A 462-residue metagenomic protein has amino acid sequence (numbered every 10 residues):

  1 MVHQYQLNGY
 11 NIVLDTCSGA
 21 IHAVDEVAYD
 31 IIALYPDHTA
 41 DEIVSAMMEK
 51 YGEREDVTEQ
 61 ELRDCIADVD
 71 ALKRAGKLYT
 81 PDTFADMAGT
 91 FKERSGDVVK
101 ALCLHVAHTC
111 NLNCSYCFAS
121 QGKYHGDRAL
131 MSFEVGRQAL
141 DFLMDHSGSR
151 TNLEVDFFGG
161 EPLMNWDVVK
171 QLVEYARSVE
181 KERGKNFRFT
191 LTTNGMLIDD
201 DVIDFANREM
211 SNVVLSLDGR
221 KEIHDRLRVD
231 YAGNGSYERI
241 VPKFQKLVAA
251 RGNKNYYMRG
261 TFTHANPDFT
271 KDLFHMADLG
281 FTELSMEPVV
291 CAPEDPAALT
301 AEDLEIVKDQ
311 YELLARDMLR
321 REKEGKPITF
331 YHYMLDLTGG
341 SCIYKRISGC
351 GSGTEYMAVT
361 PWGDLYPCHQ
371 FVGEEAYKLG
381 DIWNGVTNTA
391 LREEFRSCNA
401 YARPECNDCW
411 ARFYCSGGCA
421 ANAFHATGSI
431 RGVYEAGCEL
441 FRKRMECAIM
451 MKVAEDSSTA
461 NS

Functional and structural regions predicted by a protein language model:
M1-Y35: Acidic, low-complexity/disordered tracts enriched in E/D and polar residues
D56-L72, K77-D204, E209: Conserved alpha-helical substructure of the radical SAM core
C117-K123, N253, W410-Y414, F424: Detector for the c-type heme attachment site
G136, L140-D156, N165-V289: Radical SAM/AdoMet-radical enzyme domain recognition
L140-F158, F395, G432-S462: Short Fe-S-cluster ligation motifs
E222-L227, E283-E305, P327-S341, Y366 (+1 more regions): Flexible glycine/acidic-rich beta-alpha junction loops that bind and position SAM and/or redox cofactors in anaerobic
I306-G339, H369-S416: C-terminal accessory region of radical SAM enzymes
R396-C447: Cysteine-cluster motifs in flexible loop/terminal segments that predominantly coordinate metals
